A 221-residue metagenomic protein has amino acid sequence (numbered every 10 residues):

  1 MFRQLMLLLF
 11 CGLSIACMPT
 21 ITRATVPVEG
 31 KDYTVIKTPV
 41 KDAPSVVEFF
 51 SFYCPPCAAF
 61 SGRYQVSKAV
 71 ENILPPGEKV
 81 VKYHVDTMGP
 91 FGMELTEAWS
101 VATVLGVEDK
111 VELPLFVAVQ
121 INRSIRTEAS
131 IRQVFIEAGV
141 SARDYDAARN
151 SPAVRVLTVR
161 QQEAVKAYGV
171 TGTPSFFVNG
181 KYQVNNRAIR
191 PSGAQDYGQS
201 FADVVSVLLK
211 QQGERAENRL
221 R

Functional and structural regions predicted by a protein language model:
M1-Q4: Positively charged n-region of N-terminal signal peptides that target proteins for export
L7-A16: Bacterial N-terminal signal peptides
M18-T25: Sec/Tat signal peptide C-region and signal peptidase I cleavage site
T25, E137-R221: C-terminal cap of thioredoxin/glutaredoxin-like
P27-V46: A short beta-strand-turn-helix
K41, I73-P75, F91, A167-T171: Extracellular/periplasmic catalytic domains that process cell-envelope and extracellular macromolecules
S45, F50-Y53, H84, G172: Short pre-active-site segment immediately N-terminal to redox-active cysteine/selenocysteine motifs in thiol-based
F52-R132, V204-L208: Structural alpha/beta surface segment adjacent to cysteine/selenocysteine redox centers across thiol/disulfide enzymes
